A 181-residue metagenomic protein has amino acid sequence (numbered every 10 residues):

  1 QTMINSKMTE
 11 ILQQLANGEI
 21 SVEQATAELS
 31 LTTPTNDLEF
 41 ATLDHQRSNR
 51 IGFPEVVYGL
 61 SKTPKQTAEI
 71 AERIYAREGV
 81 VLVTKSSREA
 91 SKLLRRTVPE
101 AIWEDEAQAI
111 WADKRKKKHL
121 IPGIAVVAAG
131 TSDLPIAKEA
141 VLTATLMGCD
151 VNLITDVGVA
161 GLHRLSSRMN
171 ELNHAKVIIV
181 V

Functional and structural regions predicted by a protein language model:
M3-K92, T97: Long amphipathic alpha-helical segments
S61, S86-R88, Q108, T131 (+1 more regions): Short, ordered loop/turn segments at secondary-structure junctions
E72-A76, T97-E100, A140-T145, R168-E171: Short, solvent-exposed amphipathic alpha-helical segments in soluble enzyme and RNA/protein-processing domains
V81, A101, V151: Hydrophobic anchor at the start of a short beta-strand that flanks the dinucleotide cofactor-binding loop
S86-H119: Anion-binding alpha/beta catalytic cores of soluble intermediary-metabolism enzymes, centered on
L120-L165: Glycine-rich phosphate/diphosphate-binding loop of Rossmann-like nucleotide-binding domains
S167-V181: Glycine-rich phosphate-binding loop
